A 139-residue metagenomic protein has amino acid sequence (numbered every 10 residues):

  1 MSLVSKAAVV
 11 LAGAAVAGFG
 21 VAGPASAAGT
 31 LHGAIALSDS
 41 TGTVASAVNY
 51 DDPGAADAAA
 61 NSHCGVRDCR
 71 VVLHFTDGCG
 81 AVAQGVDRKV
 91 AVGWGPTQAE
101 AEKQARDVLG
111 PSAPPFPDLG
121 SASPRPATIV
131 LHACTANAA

Functional and structural regions predicted by a protein language model:
S2-A139: Helix-coil modules at protein/domain termini and other flexible surface or pore-lining loops, especially C-terminal
